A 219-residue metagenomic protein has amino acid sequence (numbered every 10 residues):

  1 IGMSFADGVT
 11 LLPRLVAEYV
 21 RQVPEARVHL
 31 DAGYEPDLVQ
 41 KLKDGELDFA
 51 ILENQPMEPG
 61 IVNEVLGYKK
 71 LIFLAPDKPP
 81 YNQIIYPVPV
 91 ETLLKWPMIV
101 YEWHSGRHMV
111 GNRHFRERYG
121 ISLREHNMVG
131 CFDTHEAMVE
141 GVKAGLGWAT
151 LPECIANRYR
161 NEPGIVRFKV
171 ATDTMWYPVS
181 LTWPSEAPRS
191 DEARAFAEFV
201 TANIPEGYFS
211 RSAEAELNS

Functional and structural regions predicted by a protein language model:
I1-E58: Central regulatory/effector-binding core of bacterial HTH transcription factors
I1-G2, A50, L74, I99 (+2 more regions): Short, well-ordered beta-strand segments
R21-Q22, I121, V139, E153-V166 (+1 more regions): C-terminal effector-binding regulatory domain of bacterial HTH transcription factors
V23-H29, V129, P178-S180: Residues at or immediately flanking beta-strands
Y34-V39, K43-E46, E53, R113-V166: Hydrophobic hinge/microswitch elements
V39-Q40, E64, E91, V139-E140 (+1 more regions): Alpha-helical segments flanking ligand/cofactor-binding loops in enzyme cores
I61-Y101: Flexible hinge/capping segments at coil-to-helix
N82, P87-V88, W96-S122, S190 (+2 more regions): Secondary-structure junction motif
